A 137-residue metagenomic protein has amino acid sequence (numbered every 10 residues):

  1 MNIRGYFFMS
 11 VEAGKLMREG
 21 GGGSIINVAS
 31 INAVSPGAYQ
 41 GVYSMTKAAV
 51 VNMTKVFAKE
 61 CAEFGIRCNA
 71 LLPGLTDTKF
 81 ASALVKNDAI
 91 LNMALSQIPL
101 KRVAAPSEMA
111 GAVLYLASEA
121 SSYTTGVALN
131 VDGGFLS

Functional and structural regions predicted by a protein language model:
Y6-F8, E12-S24: A short helix-coil junction within the Rossmann-fold of NAD(P)-dependent oxidoreductases
F7-S10, R102-V131, F135-L136: C-terminal substrate-recognition "lid" of short-chain dehydrogenase/reductases
S10, T46, T54: Active-site helix of classical SDR
K15, K59-E63, S122: Alpha-helical segment proximal to the catalytic Tyr-Lys
S30: Residue(s) in the substrate-gating loop at a strand-loop-helix junction that position the organic substrate next
V34, V51, L72-A83: Short, flexible catalytic-loop segment of classical short-chain dehydrogenase/reductase
P36-S44, V56: Active-site loop-to-helix junction immediately N-terminal to the catalytic Tyr of the SDR YXXXK motif in Rossmann-fold
